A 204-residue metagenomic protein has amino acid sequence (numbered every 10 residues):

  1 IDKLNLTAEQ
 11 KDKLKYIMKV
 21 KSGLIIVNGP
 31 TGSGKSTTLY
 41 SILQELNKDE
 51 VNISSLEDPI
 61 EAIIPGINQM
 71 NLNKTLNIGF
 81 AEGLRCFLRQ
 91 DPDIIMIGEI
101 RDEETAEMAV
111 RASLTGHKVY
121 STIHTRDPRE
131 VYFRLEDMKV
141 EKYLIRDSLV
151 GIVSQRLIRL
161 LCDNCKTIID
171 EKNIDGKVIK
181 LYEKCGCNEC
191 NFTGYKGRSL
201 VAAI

Functional and structural regions predicted by a protein language model:
I1-I204: Short, flexible helix-loop junctions that flank or precede catalytic/ligand sites
